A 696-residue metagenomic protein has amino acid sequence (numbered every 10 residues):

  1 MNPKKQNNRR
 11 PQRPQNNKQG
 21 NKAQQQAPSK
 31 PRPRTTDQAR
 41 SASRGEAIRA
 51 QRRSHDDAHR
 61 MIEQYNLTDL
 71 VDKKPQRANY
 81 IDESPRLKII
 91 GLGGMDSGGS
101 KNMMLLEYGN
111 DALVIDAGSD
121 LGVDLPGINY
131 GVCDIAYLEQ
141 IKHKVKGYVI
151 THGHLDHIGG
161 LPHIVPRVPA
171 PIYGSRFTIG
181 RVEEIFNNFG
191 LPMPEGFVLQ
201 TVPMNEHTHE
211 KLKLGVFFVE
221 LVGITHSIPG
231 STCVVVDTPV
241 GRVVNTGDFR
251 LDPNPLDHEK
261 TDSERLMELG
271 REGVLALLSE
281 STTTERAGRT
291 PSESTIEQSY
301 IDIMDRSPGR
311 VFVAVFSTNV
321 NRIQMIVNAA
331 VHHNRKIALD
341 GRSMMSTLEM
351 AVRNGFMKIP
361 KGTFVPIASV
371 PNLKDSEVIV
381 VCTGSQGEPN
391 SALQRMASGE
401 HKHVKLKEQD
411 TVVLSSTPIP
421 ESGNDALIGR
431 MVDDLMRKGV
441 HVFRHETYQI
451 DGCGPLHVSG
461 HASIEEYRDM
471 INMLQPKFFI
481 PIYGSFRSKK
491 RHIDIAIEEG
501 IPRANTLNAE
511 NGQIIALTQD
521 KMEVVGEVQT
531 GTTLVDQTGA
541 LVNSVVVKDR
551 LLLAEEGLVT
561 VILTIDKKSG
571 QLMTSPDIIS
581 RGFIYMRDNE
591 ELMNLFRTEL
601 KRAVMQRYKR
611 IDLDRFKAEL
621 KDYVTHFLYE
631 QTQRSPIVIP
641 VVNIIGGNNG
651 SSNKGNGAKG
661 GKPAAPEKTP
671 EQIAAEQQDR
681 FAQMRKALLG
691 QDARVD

Functional and structural regions predicted by a protein language model:
M1-L67, S652-K662: Intrinsically disordered, low-complexity RNA-associated tracts
E46-V149, H154-N372, A392-K405, G423-I428: His/Asp/Glu-rich metal-coordinating catalytic cores of metallo-dependent phosphodiesterases/hydrolases acting on
M95-D96, D120-C133, K144-V145, R444 (+5 more regions): A glycine- and charged-residue-rich anion-binding loop/surface
E107-N110, D237-P239, V331, L517-Q519 (+2 more regions): Short acidic-glycine loop/turn motifs at beta-strand connectors
G153, S227, T282, T417 (+3 more regions): Flexible loop residues that form catalytic and substrate-binding hotspots at small-molecule/glycan-binding clefts
L199-P203, V381, I639-N643: Extended hydrophobic secondary-structure segments that form protein cores and membrane-embedded regions
E285-G423, L427-R610, K617-A618, D622: Hard-cation-handling environments
V559-V561, S569-D696: Non-catalytic terminal accessory segments
